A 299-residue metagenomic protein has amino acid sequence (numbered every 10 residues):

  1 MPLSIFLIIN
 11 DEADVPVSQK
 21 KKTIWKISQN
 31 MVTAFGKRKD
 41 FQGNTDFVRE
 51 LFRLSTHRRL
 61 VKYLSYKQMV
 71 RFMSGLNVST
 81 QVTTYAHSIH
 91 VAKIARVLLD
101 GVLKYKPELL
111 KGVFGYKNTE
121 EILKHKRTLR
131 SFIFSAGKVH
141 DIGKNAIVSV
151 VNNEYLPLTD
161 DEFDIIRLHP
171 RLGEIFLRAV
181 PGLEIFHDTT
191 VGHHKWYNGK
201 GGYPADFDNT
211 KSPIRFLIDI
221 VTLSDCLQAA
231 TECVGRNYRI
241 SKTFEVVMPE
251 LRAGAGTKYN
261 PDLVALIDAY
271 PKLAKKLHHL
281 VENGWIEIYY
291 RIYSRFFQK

Functional and structural regions predicted by a protein language model:
L7, D11-K20, M31, F35-N77 (+5 more regions): Metal-dependent nucleotide-binding catalytic modules
K22-R167: Acidic/His-rich, divalent-metal-binding segments that scaffold phosphate/diphosphate chemistry
L76-S79, F176, A230-V234, G254: Alpha-helix C-capping/helix-to-loop hinge sites
H90-L99, I165-R178, T243-T257: An active-site-proximal "capping" alpha-helix that borders the catalytic cofactor pocket
F114-G137, L177-T222, N237-I240, L251-K299: Histidine/acidic-rich helix-loop-helix segments that form or flank divalent-metal centers in metalloenzyme catalytic
D141-Y155, H194-Y203, Q228, V234: Acidic, Mg2+-coordinating active-site segments of isoprenoid diphosphate-utilizing enzymes
P157-L158, G235-F244: Short, charged, surface-exposed loops that flank catalytic or proteolytic processing sites
